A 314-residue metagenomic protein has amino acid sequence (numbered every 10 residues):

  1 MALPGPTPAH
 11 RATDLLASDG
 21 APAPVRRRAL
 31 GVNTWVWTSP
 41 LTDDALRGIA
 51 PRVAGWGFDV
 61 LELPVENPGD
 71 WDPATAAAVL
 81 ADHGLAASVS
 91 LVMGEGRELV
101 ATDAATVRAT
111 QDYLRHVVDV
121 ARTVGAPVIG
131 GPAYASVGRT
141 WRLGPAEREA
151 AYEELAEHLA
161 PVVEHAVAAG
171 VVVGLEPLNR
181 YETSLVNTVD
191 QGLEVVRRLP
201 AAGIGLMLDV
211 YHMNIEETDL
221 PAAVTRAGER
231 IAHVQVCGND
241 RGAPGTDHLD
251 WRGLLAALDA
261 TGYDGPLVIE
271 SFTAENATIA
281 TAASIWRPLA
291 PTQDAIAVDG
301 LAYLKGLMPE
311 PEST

Functional and structural regions predicted by a protein language model:
A2-T34, T38-A54, A81, G125-P127 (+3 more regions): Histidine-acidic metal/acid-base catalytic patches
V36-T38, V65-N67, M93-E95, A133-V137 (+4 more regions): Active-site-proximal loop/turn and secondary-structure-junction residues that shape catalytic pockets, frequently
A45, D72, A109-Y113, E147 (+3 more regions): Soluble or luminal CAZymes and related metallo-dependent hydrolases
F58, V172, G205-L208, P266: Hydrophobic "anchor" residues on beta-strands that sit immediately upstream of conserved functional sites
D59, L63-E154, D264, V268-T278 (+1 more regions): Structural motif corresponding to the early beta-alpha repeats
P132, A150-G174: Glycine/proline-rich, flexible active-site/cofactor-binding loop segments that harbor closely spaced acidic
V167-L199, Y211: Basic- and aromatic-lined ligand-binding clefts that recognize polyanionic substrates
